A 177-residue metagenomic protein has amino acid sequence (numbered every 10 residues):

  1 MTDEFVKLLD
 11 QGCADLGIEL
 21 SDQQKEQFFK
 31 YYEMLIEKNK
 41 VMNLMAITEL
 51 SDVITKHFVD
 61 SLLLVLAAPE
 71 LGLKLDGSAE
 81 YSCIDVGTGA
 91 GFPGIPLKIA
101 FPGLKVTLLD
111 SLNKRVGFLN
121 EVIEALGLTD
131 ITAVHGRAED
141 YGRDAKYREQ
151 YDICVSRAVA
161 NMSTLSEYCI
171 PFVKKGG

Functional and structural regions predicted by a protein language model:
M1-S78, I84, E121-I131: Class I SAM-dependent transferase core
E19, N43-A46, D52-V53, F58 (+5 more regions): Residue-level preference for alpha-helix termini and adjacent loops
F29, T55, V59, G117 (+3 more regions): Solvent-exposed, non-transmembrane amphipathic alpha-helical segments
L62-A160, T164-E167: Conserved SAM/SAH cofactor-binding pocket of Class I
L104, G176-G177: A short helix->loop->beta-strand "cap" motif at the edges of active sites that frequently abuts
T164-G176: A short glycine-rich, Lys/Arg-flanked "PGG" loop and its adjoining helix->strand segment in the class I
